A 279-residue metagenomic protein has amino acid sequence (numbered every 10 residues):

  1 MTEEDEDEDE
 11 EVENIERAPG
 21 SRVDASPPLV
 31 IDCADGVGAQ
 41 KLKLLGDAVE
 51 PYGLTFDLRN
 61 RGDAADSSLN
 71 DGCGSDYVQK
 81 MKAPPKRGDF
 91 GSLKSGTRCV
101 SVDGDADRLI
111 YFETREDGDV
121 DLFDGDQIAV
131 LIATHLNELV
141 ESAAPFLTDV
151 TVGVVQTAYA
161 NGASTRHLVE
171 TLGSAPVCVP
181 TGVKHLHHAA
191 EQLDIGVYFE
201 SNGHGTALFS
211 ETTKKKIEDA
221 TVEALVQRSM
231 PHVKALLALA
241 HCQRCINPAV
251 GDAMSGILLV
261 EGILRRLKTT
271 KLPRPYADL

Functional and structural regions predicted by a protein language model:
M1-L267: Phosphate-binding chemistry for phosphorylated carbohydrates and sugar-nucleotides
I263-L279: Gly/Pro-rich interdomain helix-loop hinge
